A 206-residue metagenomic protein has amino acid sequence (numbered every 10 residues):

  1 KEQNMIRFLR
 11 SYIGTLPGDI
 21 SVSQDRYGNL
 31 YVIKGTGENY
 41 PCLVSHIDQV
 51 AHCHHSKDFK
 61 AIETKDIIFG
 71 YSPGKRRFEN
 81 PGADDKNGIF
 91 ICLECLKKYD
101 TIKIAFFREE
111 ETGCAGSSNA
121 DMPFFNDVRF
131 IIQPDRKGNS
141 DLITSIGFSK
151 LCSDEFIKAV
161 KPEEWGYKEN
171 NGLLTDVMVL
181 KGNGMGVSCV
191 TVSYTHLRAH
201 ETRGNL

Functional and structural regions predicted by a protein language model:
K1-N39: A non-catalytic alpha/beta surface segment that caps or lines the substrate-entry region of metallo-dependent hydrolase
S21-S23, E164-N170: Flexible, glycine/charged-enriched surface loops at secondary-structure junctions
I33-G82: Catalytic-core environment of secreted peptidases
K75-E155, E169, V177: Acidic/histidine-rich catalytic neighborhood of metal-dependent amide-processing enzymes
Q133-D135, S188-T191: Non-cysteine beta-strand/loop elements that form the S-adenosyl-L-methionine
N171-S188: Short glycine-rich, acidic/polar surface loops and turns
T195-T202: Conserved small/polar residues in nucleotide/adenosyl-binding loops
